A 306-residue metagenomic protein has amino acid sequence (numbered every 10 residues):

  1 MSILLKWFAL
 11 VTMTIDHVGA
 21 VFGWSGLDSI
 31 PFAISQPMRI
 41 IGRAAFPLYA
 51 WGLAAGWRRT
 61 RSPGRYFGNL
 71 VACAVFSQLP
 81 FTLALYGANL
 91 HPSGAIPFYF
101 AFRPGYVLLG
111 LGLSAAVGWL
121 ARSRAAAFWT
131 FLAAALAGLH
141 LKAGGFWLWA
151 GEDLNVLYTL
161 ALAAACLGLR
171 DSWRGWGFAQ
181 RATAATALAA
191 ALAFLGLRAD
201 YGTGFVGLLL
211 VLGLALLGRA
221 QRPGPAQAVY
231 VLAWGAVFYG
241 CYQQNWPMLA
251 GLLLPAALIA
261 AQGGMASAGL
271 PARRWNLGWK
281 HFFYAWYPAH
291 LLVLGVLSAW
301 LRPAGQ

Functional and structural regions predicted by a protein language model:
M1-Q306: Alpha-helical transmembrane segments and their immediate juxtamembrane cytosolic regions
